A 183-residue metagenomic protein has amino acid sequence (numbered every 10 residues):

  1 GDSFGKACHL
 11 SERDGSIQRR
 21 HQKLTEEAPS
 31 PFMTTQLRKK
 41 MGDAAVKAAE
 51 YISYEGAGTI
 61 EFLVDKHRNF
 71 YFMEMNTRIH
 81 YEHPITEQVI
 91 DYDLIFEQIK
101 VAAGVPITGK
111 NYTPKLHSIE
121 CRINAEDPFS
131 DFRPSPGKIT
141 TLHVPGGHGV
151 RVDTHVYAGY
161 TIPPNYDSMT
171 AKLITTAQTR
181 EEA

Functional and structural regions predicted by a protein language model:
G1-E182: ATP-dependent carboxylate activation and anion-phosphoryl transfer catalytic cores that bind Mg-ATP to form
